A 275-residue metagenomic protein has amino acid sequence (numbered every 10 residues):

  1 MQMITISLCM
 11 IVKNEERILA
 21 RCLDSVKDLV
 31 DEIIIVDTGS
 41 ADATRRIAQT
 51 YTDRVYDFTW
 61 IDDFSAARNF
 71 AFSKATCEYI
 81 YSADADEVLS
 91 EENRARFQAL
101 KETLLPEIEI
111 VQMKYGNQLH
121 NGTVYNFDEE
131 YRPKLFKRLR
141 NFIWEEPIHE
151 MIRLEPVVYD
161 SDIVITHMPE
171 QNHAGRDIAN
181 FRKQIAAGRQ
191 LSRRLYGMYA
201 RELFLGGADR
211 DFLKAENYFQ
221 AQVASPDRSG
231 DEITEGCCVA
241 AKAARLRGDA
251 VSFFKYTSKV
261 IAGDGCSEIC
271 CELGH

Functional and structural regions predicted by a protein language model:
C9-E32: Short, well-formed alpha-helical segments that are part of the catalytic scaffolds of diverse glycosyltransferases
R17-A20, D42-Y51, E92: Acidic helix N-cap motif at the loop->helix transition within catalytic regions of sugar-transfer enzymes
S25, D37-I47, W60, D84: A conserved acidic beta->alpha catalytic loop
D31, R45-F70, K74: Conserved donor nucleotide-binding strand/loop of the catalytic core
A66-F72, E78-A83, L89-F219: Catalytic-site signature of metal-activated, phosphate-bearing donor transferases, centered on the GT-A/GT-A-like
I185-S192, Q222-T234: Flexible helix-coil transition and linker loops at the boundaries of alpha-helical arrays
